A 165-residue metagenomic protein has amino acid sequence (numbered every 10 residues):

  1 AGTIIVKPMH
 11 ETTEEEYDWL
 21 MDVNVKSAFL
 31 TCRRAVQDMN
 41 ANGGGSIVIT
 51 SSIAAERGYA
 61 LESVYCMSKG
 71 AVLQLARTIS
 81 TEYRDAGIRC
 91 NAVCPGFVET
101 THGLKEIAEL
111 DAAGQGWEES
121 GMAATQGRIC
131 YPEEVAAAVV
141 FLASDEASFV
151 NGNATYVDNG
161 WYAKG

Functional and structural regions predicted by a protein language model:
P8-M9, E16-D18, S120: Substrate-binding pocket helix/loop in short-chain dehydrogenase/reductase
M9-H10, R57-S63, D85-A86, G127 (+1 more regions): Active-site loop immediately N-terminal to the catalytic Tyr-X3-Lys motif of short-chain dehydrogenase/reductase
C32, S68, A76: Active-site helix of classical SDR
Q37, T81-D85, S148: Alpha-helical segment proximal to the catalytic Tyr-Lys
S52: Residue(s) in the substrate-gating loop at a strand-loop-helix junction that position the organic substrate next
R57, V139-V140, N151-G165: Short C-terminal tail/terminal secondary-structure segment of NAD(P)H-dependent dehydrogenase/reductase domains
A124-V135: A conserved structural motif in NAD(P)-dependent oxidoreductases
